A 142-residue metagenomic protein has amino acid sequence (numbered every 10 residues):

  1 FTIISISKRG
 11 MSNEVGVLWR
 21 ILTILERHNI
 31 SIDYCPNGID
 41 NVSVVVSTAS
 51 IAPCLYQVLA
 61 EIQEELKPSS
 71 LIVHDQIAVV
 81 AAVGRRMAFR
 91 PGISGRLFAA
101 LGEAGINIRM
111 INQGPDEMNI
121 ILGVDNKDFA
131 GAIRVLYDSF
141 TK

Functional and structural regions predicted by a protein language model:
F1-K142: A conserved regulatory-domain signal marking ACT and ACT-like small-molecule sensing domains and adjacent regulatory
